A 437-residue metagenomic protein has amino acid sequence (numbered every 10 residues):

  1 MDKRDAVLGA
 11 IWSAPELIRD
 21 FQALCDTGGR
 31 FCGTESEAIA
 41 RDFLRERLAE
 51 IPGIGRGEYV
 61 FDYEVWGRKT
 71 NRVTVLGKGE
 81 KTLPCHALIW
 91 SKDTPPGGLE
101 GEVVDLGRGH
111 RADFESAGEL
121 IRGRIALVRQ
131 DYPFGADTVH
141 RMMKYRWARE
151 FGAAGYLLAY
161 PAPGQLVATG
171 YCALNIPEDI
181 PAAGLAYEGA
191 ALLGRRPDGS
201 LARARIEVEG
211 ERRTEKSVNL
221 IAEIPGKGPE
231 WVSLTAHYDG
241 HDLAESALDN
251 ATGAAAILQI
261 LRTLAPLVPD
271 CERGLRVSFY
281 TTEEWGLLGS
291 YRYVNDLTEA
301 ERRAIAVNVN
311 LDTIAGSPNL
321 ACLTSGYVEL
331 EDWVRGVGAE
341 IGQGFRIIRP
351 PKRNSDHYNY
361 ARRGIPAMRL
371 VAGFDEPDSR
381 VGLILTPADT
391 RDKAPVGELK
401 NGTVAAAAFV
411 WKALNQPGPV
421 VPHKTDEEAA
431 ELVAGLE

Functional and structural regions predicted by a protein language model:
D2-E35, L166-C172, I176, D239 (+2 more regions): N-terminal capping segment at the start of a domain
R4-I11, D26-E35, D105, Q130-V139 (+8 more regions): Second-shell loop/turn segments in exported
W12-S36, R45-I54, L120, R124-D131 (+6 more regions): Catalytic-core environment of secreted peptidases
A14, R19-I125, Y132: Noncatalytic luminal/extracellular "stalk/propeptide" segments of secretory-pathway proteins
A23, G57, D105, I125-R129 (+10 more regions): Structural recognition of the beta-strand scaffold that forms the well-ordered cores of secreted hydrolase catalytic
L76-K78, T82-E115, Y171-A247, Q259-G274: Soluble metallo-hydrolase cores and metallopeptidase-like ectodomains found primarily in the secretory/periplasmic
A190, K227-P229, D242, Y280-V381: Metal-dependent peptidase/peptidase-like ectodomains
R262, P266, R273, P377-E437: His/Asp/Glu-rich mid-to-C-terminal helical/loop segments that flank catalytic regions of hydrolases
